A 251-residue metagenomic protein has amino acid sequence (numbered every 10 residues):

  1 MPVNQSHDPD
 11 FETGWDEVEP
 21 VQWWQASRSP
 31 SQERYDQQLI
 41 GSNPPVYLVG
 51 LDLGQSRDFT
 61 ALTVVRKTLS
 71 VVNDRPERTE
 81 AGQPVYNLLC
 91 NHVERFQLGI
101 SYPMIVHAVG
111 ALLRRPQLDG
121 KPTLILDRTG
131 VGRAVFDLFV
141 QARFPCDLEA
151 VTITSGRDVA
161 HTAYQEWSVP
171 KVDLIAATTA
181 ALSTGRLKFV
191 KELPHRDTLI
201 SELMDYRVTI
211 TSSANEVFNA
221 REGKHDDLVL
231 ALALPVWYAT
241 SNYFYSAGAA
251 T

Functional and structural regions predicted by a protein language model:
M1-I153, V159-Q165, V172, A176 (+2 more regions): RNase H-like, metal-dependent nuclease domains and their acidic two-metal-ion catalytic environment used
